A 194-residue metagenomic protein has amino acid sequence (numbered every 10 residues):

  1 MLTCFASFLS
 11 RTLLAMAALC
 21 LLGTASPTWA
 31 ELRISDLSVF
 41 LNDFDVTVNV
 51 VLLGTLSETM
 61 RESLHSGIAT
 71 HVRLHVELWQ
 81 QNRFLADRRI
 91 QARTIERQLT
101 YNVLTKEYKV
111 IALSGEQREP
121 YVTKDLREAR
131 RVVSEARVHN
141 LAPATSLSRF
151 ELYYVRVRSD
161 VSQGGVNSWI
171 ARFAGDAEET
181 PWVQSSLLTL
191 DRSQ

Functional and structural regions predicted by a protein language model:
M1-A15: Bacterial N-terminal signal peptides that target proteins for export
W29-T70: N-terminal onset of structured domains
L32-S38, E58, T94-E96, V138-P143: Short structured motifs
V48-L52, V103, S114, D125-S146: A beta-strand/beta-hairpin structural motif
S63-R127: Structured domain cores in non-transmembrane regions
H139-Q194: Glycine-rich, aromatic-bearing surface loops/beta-hairpins
